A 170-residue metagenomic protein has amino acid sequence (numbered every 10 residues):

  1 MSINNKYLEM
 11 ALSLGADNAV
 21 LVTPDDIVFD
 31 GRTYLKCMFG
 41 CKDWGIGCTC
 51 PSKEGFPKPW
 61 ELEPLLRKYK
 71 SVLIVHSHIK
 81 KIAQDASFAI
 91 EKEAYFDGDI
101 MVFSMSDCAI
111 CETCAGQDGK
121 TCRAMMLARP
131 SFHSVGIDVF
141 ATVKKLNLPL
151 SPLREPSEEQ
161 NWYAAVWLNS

Functional and structural regions predicted by a protein language model:
S2-S170: Auxiliary alpha/beta "docking" domains used to position bulky ligands
